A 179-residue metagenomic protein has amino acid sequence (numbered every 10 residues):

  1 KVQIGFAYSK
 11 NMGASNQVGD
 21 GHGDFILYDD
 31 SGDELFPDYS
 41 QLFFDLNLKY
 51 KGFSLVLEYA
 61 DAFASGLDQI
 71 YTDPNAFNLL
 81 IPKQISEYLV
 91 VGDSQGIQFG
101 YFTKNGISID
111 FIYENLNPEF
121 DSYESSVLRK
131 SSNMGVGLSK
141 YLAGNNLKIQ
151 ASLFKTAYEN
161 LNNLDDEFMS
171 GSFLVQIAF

Functional and structural regions predicted by a protein language model:
K1-F120: Detector for outer-membrane/organellar transmembrane beta-barrel domains, recognizing the amphipathic beta-strand
D33-D38, I85-V91, E124-S132, N162-S170: Replace "Gram-negative outer membrane beta-barrel proteins" with "bacterial and organellar outer membrane beta-barrel
K49-G52, Y101-N105, L142-N146, A157 (+1 more regions): Outer-membrane beta-barrel strand-turn architecture
N115-E119, A143, T156-Y158: Short Gly/Pro-enriched loop/turn and capping motifs at secondary-structure junctions
L116, V127-G135, F154-K155: Small/polar glycine-rich anion-binding or flexible loop at a beta-alpha turn
G137-S152: C-terminal closing repeat unit and adjoining cap/tail of repeat-based domains
L138-K140, D166-F179: Outer-membrane beta-barrel "beta-signal"
I149-F173: Outer-membrane beta-barrel translocator/channel fold
